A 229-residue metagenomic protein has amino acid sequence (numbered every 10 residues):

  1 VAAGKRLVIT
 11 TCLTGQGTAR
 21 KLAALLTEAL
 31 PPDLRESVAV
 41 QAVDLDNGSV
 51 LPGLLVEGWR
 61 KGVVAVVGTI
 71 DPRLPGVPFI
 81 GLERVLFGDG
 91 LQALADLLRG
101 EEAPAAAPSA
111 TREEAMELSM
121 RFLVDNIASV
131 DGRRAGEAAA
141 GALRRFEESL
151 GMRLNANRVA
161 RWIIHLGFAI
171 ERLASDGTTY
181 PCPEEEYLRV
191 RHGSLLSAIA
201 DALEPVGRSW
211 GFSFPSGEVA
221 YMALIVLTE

Functional and structural regions predicted by a protein language model:
V1-E229: A cross-family "folded-core" feature that marks the main globular domain of proteins
